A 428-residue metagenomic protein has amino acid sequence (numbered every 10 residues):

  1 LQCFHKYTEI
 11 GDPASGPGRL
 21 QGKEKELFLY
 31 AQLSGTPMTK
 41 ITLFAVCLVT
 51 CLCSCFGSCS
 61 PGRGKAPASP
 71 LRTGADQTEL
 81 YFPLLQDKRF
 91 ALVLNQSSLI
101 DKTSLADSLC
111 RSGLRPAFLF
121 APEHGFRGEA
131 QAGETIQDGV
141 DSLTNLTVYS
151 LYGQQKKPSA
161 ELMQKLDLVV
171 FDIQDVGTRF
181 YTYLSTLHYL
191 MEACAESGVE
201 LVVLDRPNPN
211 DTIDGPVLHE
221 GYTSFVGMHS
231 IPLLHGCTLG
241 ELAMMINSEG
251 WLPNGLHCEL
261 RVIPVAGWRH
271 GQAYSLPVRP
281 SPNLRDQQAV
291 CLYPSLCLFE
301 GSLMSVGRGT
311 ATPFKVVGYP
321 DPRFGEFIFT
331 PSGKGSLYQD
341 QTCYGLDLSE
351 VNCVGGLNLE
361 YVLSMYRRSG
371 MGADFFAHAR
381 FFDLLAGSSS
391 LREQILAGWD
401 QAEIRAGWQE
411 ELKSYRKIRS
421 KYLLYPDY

Functional and structural regions predicted by a protein language model:
L48, L52-P70: Bacterial Sec-dependent signal peptides at the C-terminal "C-region" and cleavage site
A117-E123: Short internal beta-strands
G128-A132, V203-T223: Glycine-rich, charge-decorated loop segments at or immediately adjacent to ligand/cofactor-binding or catalytic sites
I136-K165, T178: Glycine-rich oxoanion-binding loops at beta->alpha junctions
D175-L187: Glycine/threonine-rich flexible loop motifs
T223-Y293: Conserved anion/nucleotide-ligand pocket segment
A266-Q339: Glycine-rich, aromatic-lined ligand/substrate-binding cores of catalytic and carbohydrate-binding domains
T310-Q409, D427: Conserved functional hotspot residues or short segments at active or partner-binding sites across diverse domains
